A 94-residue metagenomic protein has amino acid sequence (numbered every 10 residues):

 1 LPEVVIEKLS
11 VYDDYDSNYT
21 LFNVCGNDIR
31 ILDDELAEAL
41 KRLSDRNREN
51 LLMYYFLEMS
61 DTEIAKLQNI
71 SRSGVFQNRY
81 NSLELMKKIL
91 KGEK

Functional and structural regions predicted by a protein language model:
L1-L32: Charged, low-cysteine interdomain linkers and short loop/connector segments that bridge structured helical modules
D34-S44: Short amphipathic alpha-helical boundary/capping segments
A39, K66-G92: DNA-recognition helix of helix-turn-helix
N50-L51: A short pre-motif secondary-structure segment
Y54-F56: Short amphipathic helical patch at the helix-1/turn junction of helix-turn-helix
T62: Residues within the helices of the helix-turn-helix
